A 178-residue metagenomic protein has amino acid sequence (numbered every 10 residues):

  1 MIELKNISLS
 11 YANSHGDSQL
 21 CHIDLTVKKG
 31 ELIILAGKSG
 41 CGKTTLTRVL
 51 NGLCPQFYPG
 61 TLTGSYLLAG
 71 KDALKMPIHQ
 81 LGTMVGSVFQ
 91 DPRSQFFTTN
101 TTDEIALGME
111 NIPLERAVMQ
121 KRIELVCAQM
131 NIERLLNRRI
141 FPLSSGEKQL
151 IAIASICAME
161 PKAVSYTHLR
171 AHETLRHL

Functional and structural regions predicted by a protein language model:
M1-L4, L9-H22, C54-P59, K75-P77 (+1 more regions): A short, flexible loop at the N-terminus of ABC-type nucleotide-binding domains that lies
A36-K38: The feature captures the beta-strand-to-loop junction immediately N-terminal to the Walker
S65-Q80: ABC ATPase NBD Q-loop/coupling interface
A117-L135: Conserved ABC ATPase "signature" region
R139-L143, E147: Conserved ABC ATPase signature
I153: Hydrophobic anchor residue at the start of the ABC signature
T167-T174: Conserved small/polar residues in nucleotide/adenosyl-binding loops
